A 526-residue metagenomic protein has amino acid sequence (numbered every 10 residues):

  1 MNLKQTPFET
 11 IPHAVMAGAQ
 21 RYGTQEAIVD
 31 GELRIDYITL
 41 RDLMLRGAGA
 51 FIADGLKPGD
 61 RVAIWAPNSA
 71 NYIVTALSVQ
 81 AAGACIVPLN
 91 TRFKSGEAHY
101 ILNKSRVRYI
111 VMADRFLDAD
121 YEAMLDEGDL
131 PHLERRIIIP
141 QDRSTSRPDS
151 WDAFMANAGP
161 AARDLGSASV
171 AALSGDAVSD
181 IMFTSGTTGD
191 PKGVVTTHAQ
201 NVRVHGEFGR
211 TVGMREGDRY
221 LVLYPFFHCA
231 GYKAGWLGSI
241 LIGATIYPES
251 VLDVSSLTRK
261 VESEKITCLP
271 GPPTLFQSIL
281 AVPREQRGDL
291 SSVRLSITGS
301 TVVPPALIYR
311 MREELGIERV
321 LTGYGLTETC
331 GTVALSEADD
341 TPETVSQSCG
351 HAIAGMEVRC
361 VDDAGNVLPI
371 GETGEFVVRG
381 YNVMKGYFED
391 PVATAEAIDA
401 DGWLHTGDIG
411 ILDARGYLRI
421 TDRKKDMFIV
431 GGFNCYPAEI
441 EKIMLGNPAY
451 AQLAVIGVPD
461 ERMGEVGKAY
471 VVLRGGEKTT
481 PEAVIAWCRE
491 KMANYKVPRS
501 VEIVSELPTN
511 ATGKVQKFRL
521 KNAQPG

Functional and structural regions predicted by a protein language model:
K4-F8, M16, T24-L77, K94-H99 (+3 more regions): Conserved AMP-binding/adenylate-forming core of the ANL superfamily
T6-F8, G23-T24, D149-D152, A158-F183 (+3 more regions): Conserved pre-ATP/AMP-binding loop-to-beta segment of ANL
D36-T39, A171-A172, D176-R203: Conserved AMP-binding A3 loop
A48, D60-R61, P67-V87, T91-S95 (+5 more regions): A short helix-loop-beta submotif of the ANL/AMP-binding
A53-D54, A81-A153, G475-E477: Structural core segment of the AMP-binding/adenylate-forming
F93-Y100, I110-M112, L269, G380 (+5 more regions): AMP-binding/adenylate-forming catalytic core of the ANL superfamily
A153-M155, I266-G271, L280-T344, E357: Gly/Ser/Thr-rich phosphate-binding loop
V202-R219, F227-C268, V282: Conserved AMP-binding/adenylation subdomain of ANL enzymes
